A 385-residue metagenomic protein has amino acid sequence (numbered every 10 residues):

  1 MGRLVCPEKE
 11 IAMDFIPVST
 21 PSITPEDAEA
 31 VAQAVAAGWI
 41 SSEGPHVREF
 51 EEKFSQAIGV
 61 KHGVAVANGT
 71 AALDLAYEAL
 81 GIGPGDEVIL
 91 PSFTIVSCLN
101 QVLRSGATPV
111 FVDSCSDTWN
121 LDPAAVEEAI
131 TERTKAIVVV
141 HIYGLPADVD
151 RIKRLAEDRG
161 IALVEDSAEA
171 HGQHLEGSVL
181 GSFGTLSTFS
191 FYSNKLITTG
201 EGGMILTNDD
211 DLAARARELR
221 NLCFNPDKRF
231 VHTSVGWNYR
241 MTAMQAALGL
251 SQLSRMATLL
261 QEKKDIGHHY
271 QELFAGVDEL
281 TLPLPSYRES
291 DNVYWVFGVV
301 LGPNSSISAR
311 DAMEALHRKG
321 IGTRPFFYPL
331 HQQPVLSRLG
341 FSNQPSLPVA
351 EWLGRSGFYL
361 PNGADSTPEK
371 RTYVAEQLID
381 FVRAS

Functional and structural regions predicted by a protein language model:
R3-I40, P361: N-terminal "arm"/small-domain region of PLP-dependent enzymes with the aminotransferase-like
I11, E78-S167, H174: PLP-dependent aminotransferase-like
I11, R48-E52, A57-G63, A124 (+5 more regions): PLP-dependent aminotransferase class I/II
I40-E87, C98-S105, F111-D113, S178: Phosphate-binding glycine-rich loop
V64, I89, V110, A162-V164 (+3 more regions): Structural detector of well-ordered beta-strand residues that form the stable sheet scaffold of enzyme domains
F93, A107, S114, A168-E169 (+4 more regions): Histidine-centered beta-alpha loop that forms part of the nucleotide-sugar donor binding/catalytic region in diverse
E165-T199, K228-T233: Conserved active-site segment immediately N-terminal to the catalytic lysine that forms the internal aldimine
S182-R220, A243: Active-site PLP attachment segment
